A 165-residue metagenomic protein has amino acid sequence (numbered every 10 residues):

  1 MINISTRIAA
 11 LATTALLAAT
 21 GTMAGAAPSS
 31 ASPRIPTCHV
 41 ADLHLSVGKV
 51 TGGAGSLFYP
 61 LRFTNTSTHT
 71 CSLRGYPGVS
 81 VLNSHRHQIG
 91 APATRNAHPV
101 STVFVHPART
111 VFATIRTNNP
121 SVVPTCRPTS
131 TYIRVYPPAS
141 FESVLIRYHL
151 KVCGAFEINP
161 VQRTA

Functional and structural regions predicted by a protein language model:
M1-A31: Secretory targeting and sorting signals
A31-G53: Low-complexity, acidic Ser/Thr/Pro/Gly-rich terminal tails and inter-domain linkers that flank the onset of structured
A54-P60, C126-S130: Short, solvent-exposed loop/turn segments enriched in Ser/Thr/Gly
L61-T68: Asparagine-centered strand-capping/turn motif at beta-strand->loop junctions
T68-P77: Short, hydrophobic/aromatic beta-strand segments
V79-A93: Short aromatic-acidic-glycine turn motif
T94-P120: Intrinsically disordered, low-complexity Pro/Gly/Ser/Thr-rich segments with frequent PxxP/GP/PP motifs and embedded
N118-V161: Terminal connector regions
